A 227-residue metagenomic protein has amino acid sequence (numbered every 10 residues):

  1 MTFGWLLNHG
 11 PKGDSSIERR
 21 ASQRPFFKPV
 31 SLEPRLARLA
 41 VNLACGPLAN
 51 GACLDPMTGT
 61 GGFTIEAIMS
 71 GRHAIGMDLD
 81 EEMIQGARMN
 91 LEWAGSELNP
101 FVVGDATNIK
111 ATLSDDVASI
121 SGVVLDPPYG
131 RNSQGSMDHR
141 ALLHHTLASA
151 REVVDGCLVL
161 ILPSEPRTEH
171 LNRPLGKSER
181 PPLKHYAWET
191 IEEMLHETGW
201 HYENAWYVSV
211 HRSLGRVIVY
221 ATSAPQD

Functional and structural regions predicted by a protein language model:
M1-D227: Class I S-adenosyl-L-methionine-dependent methyltransferase catalytic core
